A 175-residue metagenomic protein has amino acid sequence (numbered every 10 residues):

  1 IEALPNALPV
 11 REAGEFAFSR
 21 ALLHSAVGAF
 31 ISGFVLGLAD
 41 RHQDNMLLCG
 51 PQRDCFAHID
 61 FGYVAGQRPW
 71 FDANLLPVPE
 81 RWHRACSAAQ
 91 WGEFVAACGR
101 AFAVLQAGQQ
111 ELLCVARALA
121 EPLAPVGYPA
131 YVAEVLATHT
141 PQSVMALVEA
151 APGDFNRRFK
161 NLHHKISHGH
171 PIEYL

Functional and structural regions predicted by a protein language model:
I1-G28, Q43-L175: ATP-dependent kinase catalytic cores of phosphoinositide-metabolizing enzymes and PI3K-like protein kinases
A29-F34: Short pre-functional
L36-Q43: Catalytic-loop of the protein kinase fold
